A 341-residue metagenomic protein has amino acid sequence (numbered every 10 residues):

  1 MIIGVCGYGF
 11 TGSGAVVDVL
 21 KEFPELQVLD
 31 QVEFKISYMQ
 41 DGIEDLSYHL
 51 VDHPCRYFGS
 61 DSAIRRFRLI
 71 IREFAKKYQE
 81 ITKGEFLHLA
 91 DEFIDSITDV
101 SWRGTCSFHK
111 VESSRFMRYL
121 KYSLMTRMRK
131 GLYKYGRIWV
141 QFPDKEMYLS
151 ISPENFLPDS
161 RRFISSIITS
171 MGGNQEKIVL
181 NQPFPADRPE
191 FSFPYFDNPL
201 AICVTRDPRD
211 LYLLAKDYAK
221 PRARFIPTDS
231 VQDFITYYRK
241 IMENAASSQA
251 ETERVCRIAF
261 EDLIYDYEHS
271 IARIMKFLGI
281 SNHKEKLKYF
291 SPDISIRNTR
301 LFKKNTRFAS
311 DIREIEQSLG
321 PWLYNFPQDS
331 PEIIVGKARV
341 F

Functional and structural regions predicted by a protein language model:
M1-I3, K121, K216, A246-E253 (+1 more regions): PAPS-dependent sulfotransferases, especially Golgi type II membrane carbohydrate sulfotransferases
M1-V5, E154-N174, P183-I280: PAPS-dependent sulfotransferase catalytic domain
G9-F10: Walker A (P-loop) phosphate-binding loop of P-loop NTPases
S13-L26: A conserved segment at the C-terminal end of the G1
F23-L29, H53, Y57, Y218 (+2 more regions): Phosphate/oxyanion-binding loops and surfaces in catalytic or ligand/nucleic-acid-binding neighborhoods
V28-S37: Short beta-strand-centered segment that lines the nucleotide-binding/catalytic pocket of NTP-utilizing
M39-V179: PAPS-dependent sulfation machinery
Y48-G59, A223-D233, K303-I312: A polyampholytic, Gly/Pro-enriched intrinsically disordered region
